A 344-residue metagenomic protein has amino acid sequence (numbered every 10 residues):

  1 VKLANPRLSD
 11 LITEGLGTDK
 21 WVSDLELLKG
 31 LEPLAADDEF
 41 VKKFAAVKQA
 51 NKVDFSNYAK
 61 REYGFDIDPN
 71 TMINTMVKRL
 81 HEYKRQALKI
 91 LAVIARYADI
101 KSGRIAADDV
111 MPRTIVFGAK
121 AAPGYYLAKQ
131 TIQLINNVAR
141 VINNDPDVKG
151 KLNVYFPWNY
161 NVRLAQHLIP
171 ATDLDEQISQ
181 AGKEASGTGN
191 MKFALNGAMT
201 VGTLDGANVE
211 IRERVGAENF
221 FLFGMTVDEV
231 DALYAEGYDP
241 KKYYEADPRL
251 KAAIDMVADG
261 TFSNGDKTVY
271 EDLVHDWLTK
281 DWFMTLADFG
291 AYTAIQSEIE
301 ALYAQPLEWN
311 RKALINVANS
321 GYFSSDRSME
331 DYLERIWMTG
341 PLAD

Functional and structural regions predicted by a protein language model:
V1-D344: Catalytic cores of carbohydrate-active enzymes across secretory and cytosolic contexts
